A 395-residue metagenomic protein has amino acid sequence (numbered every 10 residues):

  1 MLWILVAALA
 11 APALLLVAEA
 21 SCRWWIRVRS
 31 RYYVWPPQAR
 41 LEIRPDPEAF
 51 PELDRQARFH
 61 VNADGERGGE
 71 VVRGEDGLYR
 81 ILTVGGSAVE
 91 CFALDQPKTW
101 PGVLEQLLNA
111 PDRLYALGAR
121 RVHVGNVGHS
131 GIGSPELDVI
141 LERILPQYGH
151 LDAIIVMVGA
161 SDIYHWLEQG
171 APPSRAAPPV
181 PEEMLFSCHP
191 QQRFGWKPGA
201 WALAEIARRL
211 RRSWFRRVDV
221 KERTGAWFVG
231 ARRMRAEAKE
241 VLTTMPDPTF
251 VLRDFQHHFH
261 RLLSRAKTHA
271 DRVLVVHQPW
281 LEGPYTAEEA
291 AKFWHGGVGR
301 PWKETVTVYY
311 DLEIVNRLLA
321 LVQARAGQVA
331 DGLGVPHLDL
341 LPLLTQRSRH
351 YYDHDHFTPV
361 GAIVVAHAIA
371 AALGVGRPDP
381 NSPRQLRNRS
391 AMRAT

Functional and structural regions predicted by a protein language model:
M1-A10: N-terminal Sec-pathway targeting helices
V6-A7, F255, P336, Y351-R393: Histidine-centered active-site loop/cap adjacent to the catalytic His in serine esterases/O-acetyl transfer systems
A13-R31: Membrane-interface motif at the C-terminal end of an N-terminal transmembrane signal
I26-A116, Q346-S348, T395: Membrane/wall-proximal cationic-aromatic binding patches
R58, R80-L82, A88-G199, L203-R217: Conserved SGNH/GDSL esterase-like catalytic core that processes O-acyl groups on lipids and polysaccharides
S87-D95, N126-H129, P246-L252, L312-N316 (+1 more regions): Second-shell loop/turn segments in exported
S161-R325, Q346-S348, R387: Serine-dependent acyl-ester chemistry module
